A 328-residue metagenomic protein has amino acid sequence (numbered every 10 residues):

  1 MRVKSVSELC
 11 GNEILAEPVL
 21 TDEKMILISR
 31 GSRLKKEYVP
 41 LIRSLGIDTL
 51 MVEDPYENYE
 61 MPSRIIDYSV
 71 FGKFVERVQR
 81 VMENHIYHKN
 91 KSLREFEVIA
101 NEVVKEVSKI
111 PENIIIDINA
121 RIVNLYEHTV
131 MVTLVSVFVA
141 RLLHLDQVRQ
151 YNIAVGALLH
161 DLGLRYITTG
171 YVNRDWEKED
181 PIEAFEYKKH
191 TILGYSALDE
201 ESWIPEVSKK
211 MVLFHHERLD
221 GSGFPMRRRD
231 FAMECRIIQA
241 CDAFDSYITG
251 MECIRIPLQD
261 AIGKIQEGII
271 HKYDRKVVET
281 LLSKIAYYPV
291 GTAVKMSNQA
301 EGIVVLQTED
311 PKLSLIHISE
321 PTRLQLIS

Functional and structural regions predicted by a protein language model:
M1-E95: Membrane-cytosol interface segments
I28, I285-Y288: Short, well-ordered loop/turn sites that connect or cap secondary structure elements
L34, Q299-I303, T308: Short, charged beta-turn/beta-strand-edge "cap" motif at the junction between a beta-strand and an adjacent loop
G46-Y56, G268-I269, V277-I285: Short, structured interface segments
E53-K188, L193, D199-S202: Acidic/His-rich, divalent-metal-binding segments that scaffold phosphate/diphosphate chemistry
V132, V155-Y166, I182-V278, Y287 (+2 more regions): Alpha-helical scaffolding flanking metal-ion-dependent phosphate/phosphodiester catalytic sites
I316-S328: Single conserved hydrophobic/aromatic residue that forms the stacking wall/gate of nucleotide- or nucleobase-binding
